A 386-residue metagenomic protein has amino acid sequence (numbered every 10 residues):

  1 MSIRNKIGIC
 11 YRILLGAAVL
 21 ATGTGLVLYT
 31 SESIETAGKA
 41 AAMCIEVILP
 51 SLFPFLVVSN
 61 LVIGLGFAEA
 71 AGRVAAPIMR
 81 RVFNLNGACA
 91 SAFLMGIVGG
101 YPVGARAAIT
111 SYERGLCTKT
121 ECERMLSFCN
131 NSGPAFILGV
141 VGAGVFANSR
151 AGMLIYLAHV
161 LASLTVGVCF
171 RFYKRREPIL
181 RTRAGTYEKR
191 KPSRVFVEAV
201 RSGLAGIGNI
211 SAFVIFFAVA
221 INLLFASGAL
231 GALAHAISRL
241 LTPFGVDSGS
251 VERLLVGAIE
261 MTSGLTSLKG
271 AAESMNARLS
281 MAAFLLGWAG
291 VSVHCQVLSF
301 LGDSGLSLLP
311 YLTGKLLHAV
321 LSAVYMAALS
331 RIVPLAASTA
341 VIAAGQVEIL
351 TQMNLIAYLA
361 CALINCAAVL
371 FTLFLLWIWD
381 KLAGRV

Functional and structural regions predicted by a protein language model:
M1-A17, A362: N-terminal membrane topogenic signal
A17-E32, A37, A42-V47, F53-V57 (+3 more regions): Selected transmembrane alpha-helices and immediately adjacent juxtamembrane segments of polytopic inner-membrane
L26-T36, G64-A68, G139, S149 (+5 more regions): Transmembrane helix-loop junctions in multi-pass membrane proteins
L65-F67, V200-A282: Transmembrane helical segments that form the transport core of multi-pass membrane transport proteins
P77-C89, F93-G96, P178-V195, L240-V246: Juxtamembrane inter-helical linkers in multi-pass membrane proteins
V82-F146, R253-A272, L279-S304, T313-L316: Alpha-helical membrane segments and immediately flanking helix-loop junctions that form or couple to the substrate/ion
T118-R124, A135, L164, M275-L375: C-terminal transmembrane helix pair
L126-N130, P134-G185, V214, A218 (+4 more regions): Alpha-helical transmembrane segments of multi-pass small-molecule/ion transporters
